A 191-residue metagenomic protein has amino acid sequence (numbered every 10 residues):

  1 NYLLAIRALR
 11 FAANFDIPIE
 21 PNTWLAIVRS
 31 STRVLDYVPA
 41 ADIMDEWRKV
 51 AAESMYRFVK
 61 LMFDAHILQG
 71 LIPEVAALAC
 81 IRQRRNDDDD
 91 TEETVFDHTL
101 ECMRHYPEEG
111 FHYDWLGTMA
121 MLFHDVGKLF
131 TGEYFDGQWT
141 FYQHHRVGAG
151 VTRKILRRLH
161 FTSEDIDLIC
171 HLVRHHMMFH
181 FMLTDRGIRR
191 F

Functional and structural regions predicted by a protein language model:
Y2-Q143, V147-I166, R174-F179: Glycine- and charge-enriched loop/helix tracts that form the active or gating conduit in phosphate/cation-handling
L183-R186: Active-site-proximal binding-pocket segments
I188-F191: Short, intrinsically disordered, charge-balanced linker/junction segments flanking boundaries in proteins
